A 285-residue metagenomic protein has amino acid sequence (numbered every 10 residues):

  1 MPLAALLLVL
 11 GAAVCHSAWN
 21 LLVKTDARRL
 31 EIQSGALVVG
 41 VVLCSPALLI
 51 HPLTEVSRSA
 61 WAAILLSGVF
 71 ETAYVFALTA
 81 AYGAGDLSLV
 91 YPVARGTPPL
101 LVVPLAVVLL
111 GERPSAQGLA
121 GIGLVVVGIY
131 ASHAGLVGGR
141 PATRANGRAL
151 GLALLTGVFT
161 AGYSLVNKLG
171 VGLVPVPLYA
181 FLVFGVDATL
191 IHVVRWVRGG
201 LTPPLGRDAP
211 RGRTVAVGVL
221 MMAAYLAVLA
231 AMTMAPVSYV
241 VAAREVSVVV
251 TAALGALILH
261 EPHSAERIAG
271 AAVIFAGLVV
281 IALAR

Functional and structural regions predicted by a protein language model:
M1-L66, V75-L87, A134-L152, G185-M222 (+3 more regions): Membrane-interface interhelical linkers
M1-L7, L100-V158, P262-R285: Juxtamembrane helix-loop boundary signature in multi-pass membrane transporters
L10-V14, S34-V38, L65-V69, A73 (+8 more regions): Residue-level signature of the transmembrane alpha-helical core of multi-pass small-molecule transporters
A13-S17, S45, G68-F76, G96-P104 (+9 more regions): Hydrophobic/small/kink-forming positions within alpha-helical transmembrane segments of polytopic membrane proteins
C44-E55, V102-Q117, G157-V174, L220-V237 (+1 more regions): Hydrophobic alpha-helical transmembrane segments in multi-pass integral membrane proteins
L66-E71, G83-I129, A180-T189, V237-L257: Specific alpha-helical transmembrane segments that line the substrate/conduction pathway and gating interfaces
A223-R285: C-terminal appended segment following the main domain
